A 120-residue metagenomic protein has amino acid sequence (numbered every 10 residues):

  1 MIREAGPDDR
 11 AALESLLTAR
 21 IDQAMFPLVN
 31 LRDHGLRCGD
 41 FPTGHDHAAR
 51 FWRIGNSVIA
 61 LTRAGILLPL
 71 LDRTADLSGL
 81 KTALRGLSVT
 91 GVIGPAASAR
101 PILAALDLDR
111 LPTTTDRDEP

Functional and structural regions predicted by a protein language model:
M1-P7, R117-P120: Conserved N-terminal entry element of GNAT/NAT acetyltransferase domains
I2-G6, S15-S88: Conserved donor-binding loop and adjoining core beta-sheet/short helix segment in diverse acyl/aminoacyl transferases
D9, N30, A99-L103: Generic detector of bulky aromatic hydrophobic side chains
A75-P120: Hydrophobic alpha-helical segments and helix pairs
